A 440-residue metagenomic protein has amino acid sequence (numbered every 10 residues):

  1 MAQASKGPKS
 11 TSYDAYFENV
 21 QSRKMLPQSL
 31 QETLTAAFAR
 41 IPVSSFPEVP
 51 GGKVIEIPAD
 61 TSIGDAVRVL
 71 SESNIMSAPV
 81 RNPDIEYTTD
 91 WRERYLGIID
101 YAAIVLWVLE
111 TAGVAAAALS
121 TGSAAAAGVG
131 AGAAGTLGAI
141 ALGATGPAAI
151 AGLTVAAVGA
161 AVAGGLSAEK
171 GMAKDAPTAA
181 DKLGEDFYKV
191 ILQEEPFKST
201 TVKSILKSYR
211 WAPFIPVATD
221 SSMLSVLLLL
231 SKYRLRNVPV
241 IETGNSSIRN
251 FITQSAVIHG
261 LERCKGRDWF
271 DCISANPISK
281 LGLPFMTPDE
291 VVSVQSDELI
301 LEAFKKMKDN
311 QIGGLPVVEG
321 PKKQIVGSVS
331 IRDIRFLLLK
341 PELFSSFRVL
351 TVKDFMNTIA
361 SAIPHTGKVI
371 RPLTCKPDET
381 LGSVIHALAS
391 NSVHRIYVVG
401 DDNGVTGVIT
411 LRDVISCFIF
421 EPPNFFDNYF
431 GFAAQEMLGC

Functional and structural regions predicted by a protein language model:
M1-C440: Tandem CBS (Cystathionine beta-synthase) repeat/Bateman regulatory domains
